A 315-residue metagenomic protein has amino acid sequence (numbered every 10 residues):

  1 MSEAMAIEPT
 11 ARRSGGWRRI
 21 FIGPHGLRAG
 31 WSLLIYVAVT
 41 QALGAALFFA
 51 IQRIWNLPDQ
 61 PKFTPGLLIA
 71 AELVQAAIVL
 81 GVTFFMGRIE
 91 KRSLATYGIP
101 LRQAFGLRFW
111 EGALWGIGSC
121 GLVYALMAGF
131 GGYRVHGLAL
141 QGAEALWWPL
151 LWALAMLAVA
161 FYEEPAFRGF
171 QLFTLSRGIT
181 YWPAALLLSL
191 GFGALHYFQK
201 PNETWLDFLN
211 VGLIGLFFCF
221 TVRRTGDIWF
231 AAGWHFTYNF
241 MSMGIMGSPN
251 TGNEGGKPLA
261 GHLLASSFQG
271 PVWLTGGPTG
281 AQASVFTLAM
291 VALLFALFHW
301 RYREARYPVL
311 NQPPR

Functional and structural regions predicted by a protein language model:
M1-L94, G98-L101, M243-R315: N-terminal, membrane-interfacial amphipathic/helix-forming hydrophobic leader that caps and precedes the first
M5, F48-A70, R92-A166, L172-R177 (+1 more regions): Juxtamembrane helix-loop-helix connectors linking adjacent transmembrane helices in multi-pass membrane enzymes
A11, Y162-L187, F220-D227: Membrane-interface helix/loop boundary segments of multi-pass membrane proteins
G30-L34, I69, L73, F109-L114 (+5 more regions): Hydrophobic alpha-helical transmembrane segments
A38-A45, C120-G121, A125-L126, S189-F198 (+1 more regions): Aromatic-anchored segments of alpha-helical transmembrane domains
L73-G81, L146-A153, A166, L209-L213 (+1 more regions): Membrane-embedded alpha-helical segments of multi-pass membrane proteins, especially the transmembrane helices
C120-G121, W152, M156-L157, T180-Y197 (+1 more regions): Small-polar-interrupted transmembrane alpha-helices in polytopic inner-membrane proteins
L138, H196-W205: Membrane-interface helix caps and helix-loop-helix hairpins in membrane proteins
